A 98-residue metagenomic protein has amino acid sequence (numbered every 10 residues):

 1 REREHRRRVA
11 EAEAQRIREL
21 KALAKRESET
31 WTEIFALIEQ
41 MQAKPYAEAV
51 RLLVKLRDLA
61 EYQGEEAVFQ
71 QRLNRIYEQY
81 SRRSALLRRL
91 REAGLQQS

Functional and structural regions predicted by a protein language model:
R1-S98: C-terminal structured domains
